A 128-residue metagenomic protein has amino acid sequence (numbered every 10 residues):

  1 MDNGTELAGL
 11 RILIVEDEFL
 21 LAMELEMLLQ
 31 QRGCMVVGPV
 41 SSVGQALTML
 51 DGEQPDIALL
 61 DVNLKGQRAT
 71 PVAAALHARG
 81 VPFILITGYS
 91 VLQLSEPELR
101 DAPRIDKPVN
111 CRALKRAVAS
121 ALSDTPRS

Functional and structural regions predicted by a protein language model:
M1-R11, D106-S128: Non-catalytic signal-transmission and effector/linker regions of two-component phosphorelay proteins
E16: Conserved acidic carboxylate
F19-G38: Two-component/phosphorelay signaling modules centered on CheY-like receiver
P39-I57: Acidic, metal-coordinating helix/loop segments flanking the phosphotransfer/catalytic sites of two-component signaling
S42, G66-P71: Acidic catalytic/metal-coordinating carboxylates
D61: Active-site residues of response regulator receiver
T70-V81: Short amphipathic alpha-helix used as the core "switch/output" element in two-component signaling
I84-I86: Hydrophobic/aromatic residues positioned on beta-strands within the core alpha/beta folds
